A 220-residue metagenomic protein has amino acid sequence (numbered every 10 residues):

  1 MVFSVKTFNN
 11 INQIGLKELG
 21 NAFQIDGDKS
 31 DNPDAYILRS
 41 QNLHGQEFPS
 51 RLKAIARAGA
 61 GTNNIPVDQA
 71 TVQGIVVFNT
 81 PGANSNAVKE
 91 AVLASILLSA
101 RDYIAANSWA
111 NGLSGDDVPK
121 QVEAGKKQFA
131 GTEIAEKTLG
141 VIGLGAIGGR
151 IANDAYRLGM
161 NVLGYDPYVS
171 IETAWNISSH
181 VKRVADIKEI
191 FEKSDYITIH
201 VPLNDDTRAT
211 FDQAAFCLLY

Functional and structural regions predicted by a protein language model:
M1-T80, E192: An N-terminal-biased, well-structured beta-alpha scaffold segment characteristic of Rossmann-like dinucleotide-binding
V2, L52, A135-T138, Q213: Phosphate-coordination loops involved in phosphoryl transfer and adenosine-cofactor binding
F3-K6, Q24-D26, S85, I96 (+5 more regions): Structural/interface elements that position substrates and couple domains in central-metabolism enzymes
H44-Q46, P167-Y220: Rossmann-like adenosine-cofactor binding region
P81-T138: Phosphate-binding beta-alpha-beta segment of Rossmann-like dinucleotide-binding domains, i.e., the NAD(P)
L144-G145: Glycine-rich Rossmann-fold phosphate-binding loop(s) that bind the pyrophosphate of adenine dinucleotide cofactors
G148-G149: N-terminal Rossmann-fold NAD(P) dinucleotide-binding loop
R157-N161: Conserved S-adenosyl-L-methionine
